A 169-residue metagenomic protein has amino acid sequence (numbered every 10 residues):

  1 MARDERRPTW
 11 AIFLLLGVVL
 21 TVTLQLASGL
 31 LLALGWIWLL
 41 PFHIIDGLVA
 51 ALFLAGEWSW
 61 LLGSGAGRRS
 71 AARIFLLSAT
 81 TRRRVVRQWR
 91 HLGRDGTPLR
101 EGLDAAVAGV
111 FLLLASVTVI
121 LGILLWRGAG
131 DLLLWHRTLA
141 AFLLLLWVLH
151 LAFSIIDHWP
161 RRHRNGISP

Functional and structural regions predicted by a protein language model:
M1-P169: Membrane-embedded alpha-helical bundles that constitute the cytochrome b-like, heme-associated redox core of multi-pass
